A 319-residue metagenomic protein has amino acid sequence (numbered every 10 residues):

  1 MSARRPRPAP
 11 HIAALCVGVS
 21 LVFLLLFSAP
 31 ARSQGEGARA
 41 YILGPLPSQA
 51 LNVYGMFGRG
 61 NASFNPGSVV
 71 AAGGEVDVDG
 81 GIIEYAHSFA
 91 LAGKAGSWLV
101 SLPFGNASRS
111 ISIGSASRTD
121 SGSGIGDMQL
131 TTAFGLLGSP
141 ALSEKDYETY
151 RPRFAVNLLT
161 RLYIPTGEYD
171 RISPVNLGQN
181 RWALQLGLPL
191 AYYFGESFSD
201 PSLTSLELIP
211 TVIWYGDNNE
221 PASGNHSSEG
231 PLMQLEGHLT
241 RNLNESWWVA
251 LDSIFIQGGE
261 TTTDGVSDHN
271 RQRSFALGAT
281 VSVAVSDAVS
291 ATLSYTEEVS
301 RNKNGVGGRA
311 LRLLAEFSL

Functional and structural regions predicted by a protein language model:
R39-P47, F89-S97, G138-A155, G195-T204 (+2 more regions): Short loop/turn motifs that connect adjacent beta-strands in outer-membrane beta-barrel proteins
P47, E75-I83, S123-L130, F154 (+4 more regions): Residues that define the transmembrane beta-barrel architecture of outer-membrane proteins
L51, I83-Y85, L130-T132, L158 (+4 more regions): Membrane-embedded beta-strands of outer-membrane beta-barrel proteins, especially the hydrophobic/small aromatic
L51-R59, W98-N106, V156-I164, T204-W214 (+4 more regions): Transmembrane beta-barrel strands of outer-membrane/channel proteins
G55-F57, H87-F89, F134-L136, L162 (+5 more regions): Residue-level signature of outer-membrane beta-barrel architecture
G58-G80, S117-R118, R171-N176: Surface-exposed strand-loop-strand hairpins of Gram-negative outer-membrane beta-barrel proteins
F64, N218-L319: Outer membrane beta-barrel transmembrane domains
V78-P140, A155: Long, hydrophobic/aromatic-enriched structural stretches that serve as scaffold segments
